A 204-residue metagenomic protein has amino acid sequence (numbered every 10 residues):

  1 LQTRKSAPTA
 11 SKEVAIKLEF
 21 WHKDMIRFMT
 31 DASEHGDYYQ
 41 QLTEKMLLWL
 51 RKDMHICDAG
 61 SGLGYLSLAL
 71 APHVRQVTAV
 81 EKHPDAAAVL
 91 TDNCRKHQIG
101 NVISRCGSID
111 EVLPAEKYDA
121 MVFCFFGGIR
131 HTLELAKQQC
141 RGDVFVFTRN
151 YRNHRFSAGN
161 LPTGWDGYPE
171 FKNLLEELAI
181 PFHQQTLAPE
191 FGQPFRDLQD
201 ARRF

Functional and structural regions predicted by a protein language model:
G36-M54: Conserved alpha-helix/loop element of class I SAM-dependent methyltransferases that forms part of the SAM/SAH-binding
L63-V74: Conserved SAM-binding loop of SAM-dependent methyltransferases across substrates and taxa, primarily the Class I
Q76-E81: Conserved SAM-binding motif I beta-strand of class I
H83-D85: Conserved SAM/SAH-binding beta-strand->alpha-helix loop
L90-T91: Conserved SAM-binding loop
G127-Q139: A short, conserved alpha-helix within the catalytic core of class I
G142-H154: Conserved beta-strand signature within the Rossmann-like core of class I S-adenosyl-L-methionine
D166-F204: Substrate-binding/catalytic lobe of Class I Rossmann-like enzymes that use SAM or dcSAM, i.e., the mid-to-C-terminal
